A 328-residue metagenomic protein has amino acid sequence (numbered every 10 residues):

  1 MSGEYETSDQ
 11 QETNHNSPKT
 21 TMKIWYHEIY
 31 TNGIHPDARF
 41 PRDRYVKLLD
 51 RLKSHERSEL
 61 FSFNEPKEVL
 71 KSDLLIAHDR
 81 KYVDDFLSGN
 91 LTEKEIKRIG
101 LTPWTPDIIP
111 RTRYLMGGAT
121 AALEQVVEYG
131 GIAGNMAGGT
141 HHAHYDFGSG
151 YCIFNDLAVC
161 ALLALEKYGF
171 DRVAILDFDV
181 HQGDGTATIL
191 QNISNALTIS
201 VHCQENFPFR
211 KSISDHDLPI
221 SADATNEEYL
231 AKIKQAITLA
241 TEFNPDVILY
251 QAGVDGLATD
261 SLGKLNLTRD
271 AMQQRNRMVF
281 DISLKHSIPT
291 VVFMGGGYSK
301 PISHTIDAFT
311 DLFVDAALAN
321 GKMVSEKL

Functional and structural regions predicted by a protein language model:
D9, N14-N16: Intrinsic-disorder-associated, low-complexity terminal segments enriched in Asp/Asn/His/Tyr and depleted of Lys/Arg
P18-T20, E93-L328: A general "terminal functional-core" signal
K19-V69: N-terminal low-complexity, Ser/Thr- and acidic-residue-enriched intrinsically disordered segments
I34, K53, L60, E68 (+3 more regions): Phosphate/dinucleotide-binding and metal-coordinating scaffold of catalytic cores in nucleotide-dependent enzymes
E56-E59, K81, G89, Y168: Short glycine-centered helix-capping/turn motifs at secondary-structure transition points
E59-K71, V291-K300: Acidic carboxylate-rich catalytic motifs and surrounding loops in phosphoryl-/glycosyl-chemistry enzymes
K67-L91: Charged, often glycine-rich, active-site loop that binds/positions anionic groups
